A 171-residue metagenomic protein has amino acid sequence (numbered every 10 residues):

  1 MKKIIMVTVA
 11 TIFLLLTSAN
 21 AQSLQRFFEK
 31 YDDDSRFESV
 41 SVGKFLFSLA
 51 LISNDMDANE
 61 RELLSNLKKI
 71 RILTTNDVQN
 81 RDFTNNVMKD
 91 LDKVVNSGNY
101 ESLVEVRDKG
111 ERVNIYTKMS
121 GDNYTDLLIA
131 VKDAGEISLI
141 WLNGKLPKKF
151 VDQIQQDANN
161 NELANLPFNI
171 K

Functional and structural regions predicted by a protein language model:
M1-F27: Bacterial Sec-dependent N-terminal signal peptides
L24-D90: Early exported N-terminus immediately downstream of N-terminal targeting peptides
R36-E38, V42, L67-K69, R107-V113 (+3 more regions): Extended interaction-bearing regions that mediate binding to partners or small molecules
S39-S41, R71-L73, N114-Y116, L128-A130 (+1 more regions): Soluble periplasmic/extracytoplasmic beta-strand elements of cell-envelope proteins
L64, M88, D92, K148-V151 (+1 more regions): Extracytoplasmic/secreted envelope proteins and their assembly/folding machinery, especially bacterial periplasmic
L73-N114: Mid-length scaffold segments of soluble, non-membrane domains
K118-V151: A short, solvent-exposed beta-edge/loop patch
G144-K171: C-terminal partner/receptor-binding element of secreted or periplasmic proteins
